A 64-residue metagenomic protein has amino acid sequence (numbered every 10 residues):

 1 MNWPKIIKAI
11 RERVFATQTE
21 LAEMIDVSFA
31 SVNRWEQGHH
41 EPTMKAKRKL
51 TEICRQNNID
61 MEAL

Functional and structural regions predicted by a protein language model:
M1-N2, D60: A detector for short, charged/polar N-terminal pre-domain segments
I6-E20: Short basic helix-loop element that most often maps to the first helix and adjoining turn of HTH DNA-binding modules
A16, V27, I59: Short glycine/serine/threonine/alanine-rich loop segments
D26-P42: Recognition helix of helix-turn-helix/homeodomain-like DNA-binding domains that insert into the DNA major groove
K45-A63: DNA major-groove recognition helix of helix-turn-helix/homeodomain DNA-binding modules
